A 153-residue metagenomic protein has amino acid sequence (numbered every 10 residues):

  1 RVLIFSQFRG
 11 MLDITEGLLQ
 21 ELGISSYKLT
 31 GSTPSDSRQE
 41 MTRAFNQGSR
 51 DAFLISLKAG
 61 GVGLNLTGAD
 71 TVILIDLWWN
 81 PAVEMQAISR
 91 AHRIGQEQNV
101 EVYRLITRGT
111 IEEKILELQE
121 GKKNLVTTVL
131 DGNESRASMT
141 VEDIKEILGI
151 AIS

Functional and structural regions predicted by a protein language model:
R1-S153: ASCE P-loop NTPase motor core, strongest for the SF2 helicase catalytic module
